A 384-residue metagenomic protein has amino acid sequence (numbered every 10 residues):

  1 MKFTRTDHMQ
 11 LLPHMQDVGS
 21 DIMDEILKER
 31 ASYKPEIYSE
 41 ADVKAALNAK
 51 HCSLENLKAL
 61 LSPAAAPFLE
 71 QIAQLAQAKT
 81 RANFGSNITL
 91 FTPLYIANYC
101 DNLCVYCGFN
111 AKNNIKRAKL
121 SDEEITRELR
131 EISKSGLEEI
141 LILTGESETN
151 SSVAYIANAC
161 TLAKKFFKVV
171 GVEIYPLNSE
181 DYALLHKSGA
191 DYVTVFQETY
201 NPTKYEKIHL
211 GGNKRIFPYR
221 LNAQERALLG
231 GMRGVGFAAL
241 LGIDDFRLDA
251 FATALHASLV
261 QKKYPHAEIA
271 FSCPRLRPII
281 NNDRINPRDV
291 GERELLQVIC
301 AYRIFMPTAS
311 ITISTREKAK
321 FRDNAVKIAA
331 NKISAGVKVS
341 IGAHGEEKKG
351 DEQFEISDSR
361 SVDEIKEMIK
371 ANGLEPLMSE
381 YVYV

Functional and structural regions predicted by a protein language model:
M1-A65, K262-V384: Auxiliary Fe-S-binding modules of radical SAM enzymes
L61, T92-L94, L141-S152, P278: Glycine-rich, proline-tolerant flexible connector loops at the mouths of alpha/beta enzymes
A76, C104, V195, A227 (+3 more regions): Conserved, mostly hydrophobic/aromatic
A78, A82-E124: Canonical Radical SAM [4Fe-4S] cluster-binding loop centered on the CxxxCxxC motif and its immediate flanking residues
T92, L129, I156-C160, Y182 (+5 more regions): Generic structural signal for well-ordered alpha-helices, preferentially at hydrophobic/aromatic core positions
A111-R127, I132-A227, R233-F237, I243 (+1 more regions): Core AdoMet radical
L120, S151, Y155, G211-Y219 (+4 more regions): Alpha-helix N-cap and loop-to-helix initiation/capping positions
S179-K187, D244-S258, K318-I328: Catalytic cores of alpha/beta
